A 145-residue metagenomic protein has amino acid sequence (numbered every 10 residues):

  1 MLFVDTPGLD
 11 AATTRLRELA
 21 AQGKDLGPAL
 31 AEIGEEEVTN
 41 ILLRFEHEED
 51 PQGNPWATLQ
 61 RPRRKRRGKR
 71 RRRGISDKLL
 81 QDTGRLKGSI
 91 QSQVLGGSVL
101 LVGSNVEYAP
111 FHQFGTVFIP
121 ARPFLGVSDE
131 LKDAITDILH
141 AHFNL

Functional and structural regions predicted by a protein language model:
M1-L145: Short, Lys/Arg-rich flexible segments
